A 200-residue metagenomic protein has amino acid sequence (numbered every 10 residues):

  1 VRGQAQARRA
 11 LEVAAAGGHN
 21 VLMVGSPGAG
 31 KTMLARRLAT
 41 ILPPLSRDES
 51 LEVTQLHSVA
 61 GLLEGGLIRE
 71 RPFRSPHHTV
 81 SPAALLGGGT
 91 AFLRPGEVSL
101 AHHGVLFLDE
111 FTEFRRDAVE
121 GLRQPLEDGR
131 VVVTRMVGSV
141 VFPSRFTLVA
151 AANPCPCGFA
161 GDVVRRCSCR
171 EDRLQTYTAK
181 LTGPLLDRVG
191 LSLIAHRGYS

Functional and structural regions predicted by a protein language model:
V1-R8, P44: Dynamic helix-loop-helix/coil hinge segments at AAA+ ATPase domain boundaries and subdomain interfaces
G3-Q4, E12-G18, S26-P27, V98-A101: Phosphate-binding P-loop
V21-G65, D128: Walker A/P-loop
G25, G87, E110: The Walker A (P-loop) glycine that initiates the GxxxxGKT/S ATP-binding motif of P-loop NTPases
E49-T54, F159-S200: Conserved AAA+ ATPase core "coupling" helix
F73-P76, L93-H103, V133-P154, V164-R165 (+1 more regions): AAA+/SF3 P-loop NTPase mechanochemical coupling elements
H77, S81, L93-E127, F159-D162 (+2 more regions): Conserved AAA+/SF3 P-loop NTPase catalytic/coupling segment centered on the Walker-B
D109-F111, M136-V137, A150-C155, D172-R173 (+1 more regions): A short beta-strand-to-loop transition that corresponds to the Sensor-1 phosphate-sensing loop of AAA+ P-loop ATPases
